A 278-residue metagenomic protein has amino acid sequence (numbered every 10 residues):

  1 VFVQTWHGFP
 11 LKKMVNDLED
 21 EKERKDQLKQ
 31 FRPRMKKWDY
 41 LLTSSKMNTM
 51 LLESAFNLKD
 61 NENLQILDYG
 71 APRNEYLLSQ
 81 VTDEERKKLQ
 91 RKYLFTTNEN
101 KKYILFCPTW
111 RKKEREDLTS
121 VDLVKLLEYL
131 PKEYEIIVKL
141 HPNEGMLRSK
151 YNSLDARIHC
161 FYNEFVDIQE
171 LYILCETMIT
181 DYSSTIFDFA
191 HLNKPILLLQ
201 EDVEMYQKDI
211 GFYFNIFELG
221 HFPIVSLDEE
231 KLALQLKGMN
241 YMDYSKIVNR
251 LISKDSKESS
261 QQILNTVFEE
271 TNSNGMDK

Functional and structural regions predicted by a protein language model:
V1-L11, L123-L126, K194-M205: A short, gly/pro- and small-residue-rich
V1-Q80: Active-site and donor-binding regions of nucleotide-sugar-utilizing enzymes
G8-L11, K46-T49, P72-E75, T109-K113 (+5 more regions): Short, solvent-exposed loop/turn segments at secondary-structure junctions
D39, K102, E176: Conserved acidic residues
I66, A71-Y151, S226, K257-S259: Conserved catalytic-core segment of nucleotide-activated headgroup transferases in glycan assembly
T82, E229-K278: C-terminal amphipathic helix plus adjacent low-complexity, charged tail appended to glycosyltransferase catalytic
P142-F187: Donor nucleotide-activated moiety binding/catalytic core segment of transferases that use nucleotide-activated donors
S153-D155, S184-L251: Catalytic binding pocket for nucleotide-activated donors in carbohydrate/polymer assembly enzymes
